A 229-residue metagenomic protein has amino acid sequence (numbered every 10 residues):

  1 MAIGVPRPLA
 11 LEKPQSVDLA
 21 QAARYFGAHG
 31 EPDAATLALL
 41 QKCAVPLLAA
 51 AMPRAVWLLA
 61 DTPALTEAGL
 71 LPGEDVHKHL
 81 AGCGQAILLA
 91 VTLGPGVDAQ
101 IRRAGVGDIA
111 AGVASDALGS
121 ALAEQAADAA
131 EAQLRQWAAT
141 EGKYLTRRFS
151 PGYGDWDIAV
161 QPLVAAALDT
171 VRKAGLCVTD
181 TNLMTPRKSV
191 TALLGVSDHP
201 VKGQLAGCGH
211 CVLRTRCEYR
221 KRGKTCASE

Functional and structural regions predicted by a protein language model:
M1-G112: Active-site helix-to-loop segments that bind/position phosphate- or nucleotide-bearing substrates and donors across
A35-A38, K42, A121, Q125 (+3 more regions): Conserved active-site and cofactor/substrate-binding residues in soluble primary-metabolism enzymes
V45, A49-M52, R135, A139 (+2 more regions): Generic secondary-structure signature for well-ordered alpha-helical cores
E74-K78, T215-R216, R220: Metal/cofactor-centered catalytic core regions of large enzymes
G105-I158: Long, amphipathic alpha-helical coupling/dimerization segments that relay conformational signals between
E141-Y219: Short terminal or interdomain "cap/linker" segment that borders an active site or interface and mediates
K224-E229: Short cysteine/histidine-rich metal-coordination sites, predominantly Zn2+-binding motifs
